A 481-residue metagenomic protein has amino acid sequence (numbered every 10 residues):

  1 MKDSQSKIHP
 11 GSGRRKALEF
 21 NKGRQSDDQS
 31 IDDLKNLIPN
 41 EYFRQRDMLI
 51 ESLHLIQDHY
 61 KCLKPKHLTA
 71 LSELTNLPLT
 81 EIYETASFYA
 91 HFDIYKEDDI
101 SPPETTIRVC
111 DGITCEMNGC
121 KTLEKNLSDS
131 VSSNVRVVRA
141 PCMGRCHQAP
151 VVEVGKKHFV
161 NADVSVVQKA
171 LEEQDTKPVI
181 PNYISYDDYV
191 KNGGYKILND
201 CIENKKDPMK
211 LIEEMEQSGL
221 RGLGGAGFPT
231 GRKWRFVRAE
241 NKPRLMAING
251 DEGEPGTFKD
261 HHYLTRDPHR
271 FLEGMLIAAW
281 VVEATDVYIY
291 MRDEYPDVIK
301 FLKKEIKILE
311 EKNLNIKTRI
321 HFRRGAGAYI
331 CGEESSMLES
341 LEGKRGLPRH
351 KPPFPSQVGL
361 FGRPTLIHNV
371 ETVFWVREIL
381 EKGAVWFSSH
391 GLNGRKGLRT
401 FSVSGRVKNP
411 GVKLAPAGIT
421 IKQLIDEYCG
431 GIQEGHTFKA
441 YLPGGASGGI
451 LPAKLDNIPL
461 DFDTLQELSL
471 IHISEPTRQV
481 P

Functional and structural regions predicted by a protein language model:
M1-P65, T69-L74, L79-E84, F88 (+9 more regions): Iron-sulfur (Fe-S) cluster-binding modules
E51-H54, E81-H91, S101-T122, V138-K157 (+4 more regions): Local cysteine-cluster metal-coordination motifs and their immediate loop/turn environment, predominantly Fe-S cluster
Y89, D267-V281: Histidine-anchored nucleotide/phosphate-binding helix
Y189-K196, I248-D260, P355-V358, S402-V407: Gly-rich Lys/Arg/Thr-decorated short loops/hinges at beta-loop-alpha junctions or inter-strand turns that position
E216-R235, G327-E339: Conserved phosphate/anionic-ligand binding catalytic regions in large, soluble enzymes, centered on
M291-I299, K304, H436-A440, G445-L460: Terminal amphipathic helices with adjacent charged low-complexity linkers/tails
I299-A417, C429, Q433: Hydrophobic alpha-helical positions that pack around
I471-P481: Single conserved hydrophobic/aromatic residue that forms the stacking wall/gate of nucleotide- or nucleobase-binding
